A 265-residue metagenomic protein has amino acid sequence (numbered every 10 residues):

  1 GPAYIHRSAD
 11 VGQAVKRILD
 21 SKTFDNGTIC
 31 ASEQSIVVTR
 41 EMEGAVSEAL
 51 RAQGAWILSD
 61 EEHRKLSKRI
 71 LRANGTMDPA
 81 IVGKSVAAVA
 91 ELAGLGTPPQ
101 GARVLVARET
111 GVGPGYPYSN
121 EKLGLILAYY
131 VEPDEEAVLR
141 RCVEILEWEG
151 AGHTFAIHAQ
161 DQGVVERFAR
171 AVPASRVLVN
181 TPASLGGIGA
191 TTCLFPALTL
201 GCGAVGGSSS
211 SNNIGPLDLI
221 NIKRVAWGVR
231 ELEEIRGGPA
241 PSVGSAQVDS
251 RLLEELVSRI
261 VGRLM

Functional and structural regions predicted by a protein language model:
G1-G113: ALDH superfamily catalytic-core signature
G94-R259, R263-M265: Conserved C-terminal structural/oligomerization subdomain of aldehyde/semialdehyde dehydrogenase
